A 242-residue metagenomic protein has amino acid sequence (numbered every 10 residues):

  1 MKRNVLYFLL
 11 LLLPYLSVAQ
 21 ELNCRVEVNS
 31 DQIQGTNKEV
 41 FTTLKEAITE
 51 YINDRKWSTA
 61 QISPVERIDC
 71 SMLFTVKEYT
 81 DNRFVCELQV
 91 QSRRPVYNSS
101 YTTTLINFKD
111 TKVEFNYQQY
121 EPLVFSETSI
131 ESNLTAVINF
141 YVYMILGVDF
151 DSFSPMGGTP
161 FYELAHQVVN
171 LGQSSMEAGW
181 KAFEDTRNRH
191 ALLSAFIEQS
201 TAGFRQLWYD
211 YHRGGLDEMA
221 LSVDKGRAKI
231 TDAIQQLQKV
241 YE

Functional and structural regions predicted by a protein language model:
M1-L22: Bacterial Sec-dependent N-terminal signal peptides
Q20-V85, V96-N98: Start-of-domain marker
Q34-F41, E131-T135, N139, V223 (+1 more regions): Solvent-exposed, acidic/flexible segments
A47-R55, Y141-S152, A233, L237-V240: Structured segments of extracytoplasmic/periplasmic soluble domains in secreted or envelope-associated proteins
N82-S194: Acidic/His-rich structured neighborhood in mature extracellular/periplasmic domains
S154-E242: Flexible, glycine-rich surface segments
